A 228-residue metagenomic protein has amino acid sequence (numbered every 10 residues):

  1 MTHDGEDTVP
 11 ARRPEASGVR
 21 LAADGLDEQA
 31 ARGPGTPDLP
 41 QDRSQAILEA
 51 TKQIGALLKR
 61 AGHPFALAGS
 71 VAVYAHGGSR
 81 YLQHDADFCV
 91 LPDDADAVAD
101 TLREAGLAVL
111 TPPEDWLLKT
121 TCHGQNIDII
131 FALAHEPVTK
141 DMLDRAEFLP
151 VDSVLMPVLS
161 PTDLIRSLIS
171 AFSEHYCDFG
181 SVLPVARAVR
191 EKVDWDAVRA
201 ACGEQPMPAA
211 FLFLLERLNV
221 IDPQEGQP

Functional and structural regions predicted by a protein language model:
T2-P228: Compositionally biased terminal segments of proteins
